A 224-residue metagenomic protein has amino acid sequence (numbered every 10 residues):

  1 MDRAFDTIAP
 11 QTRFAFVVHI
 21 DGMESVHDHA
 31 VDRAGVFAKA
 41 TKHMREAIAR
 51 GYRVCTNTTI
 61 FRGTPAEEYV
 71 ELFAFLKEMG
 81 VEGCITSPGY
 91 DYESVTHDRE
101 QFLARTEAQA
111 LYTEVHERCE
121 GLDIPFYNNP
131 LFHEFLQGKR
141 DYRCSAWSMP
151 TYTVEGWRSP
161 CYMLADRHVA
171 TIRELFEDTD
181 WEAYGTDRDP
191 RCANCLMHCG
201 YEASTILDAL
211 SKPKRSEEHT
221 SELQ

Functional and structural regions predicted by a protein language model:
M1-R3, A66, V70, D178: Structural motif corresponding to alpha-helix initiation and N-cap regions
M1-T7, S211-R215: N-terminal entry module detector
A4, F132, E218-H219: Extended hydrophobic/Leu-rich segments
A9-S159, M163-H168, L207-D208: Radical SAM enzyme [4Fe-4S]-AdoMet core and its adjacent flexible, acidic and glycine-rich loops/tails across
W157-S221: Flexible mid-to-C-terminal extensions adjoining Fe-S/redox cofactors in radical SAM and related proteins
Q224: RNase H-like, Mg2+-dependent phosphodiesterase core, and more generally RNA phosphate-backbone-engaging helix-loop
